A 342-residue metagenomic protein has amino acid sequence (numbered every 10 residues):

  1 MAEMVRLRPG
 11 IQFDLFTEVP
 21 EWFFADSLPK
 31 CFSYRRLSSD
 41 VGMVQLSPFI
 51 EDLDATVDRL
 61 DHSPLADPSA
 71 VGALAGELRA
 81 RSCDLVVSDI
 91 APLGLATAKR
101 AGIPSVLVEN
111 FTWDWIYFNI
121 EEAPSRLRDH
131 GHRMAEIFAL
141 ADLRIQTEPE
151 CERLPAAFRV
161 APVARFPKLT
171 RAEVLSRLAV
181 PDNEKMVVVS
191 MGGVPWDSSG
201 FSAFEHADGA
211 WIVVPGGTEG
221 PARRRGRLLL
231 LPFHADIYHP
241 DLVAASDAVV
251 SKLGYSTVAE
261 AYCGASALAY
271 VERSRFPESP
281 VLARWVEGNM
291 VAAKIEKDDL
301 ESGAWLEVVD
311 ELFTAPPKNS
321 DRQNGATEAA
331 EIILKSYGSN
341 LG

Functional and structural regions predicted by a protein language model:
A2, R6, V163-A248: Donor-nucleotide binding loops and adjacent catalytic segments primarily of GT-B fold Leloir glycosyltransferases
I11-A66: Conserved nucleotide-sugar phosphate-binding/catalytic loop shared by glycosyltransferases and other
T17-F23, I90-P92, Q146-E152, G193 (+1 more regions): Short, polar loop motifs at secondary-structure junctions
S69, A73-A135: Conserved nucleotide-sugar donor-interacting segment of glycosyltransferase catalytic cores, predominantly GT-B
L85-I90, L107, Y238-V281: A donor-sugar binding/catalytic signature common to diverse glycosyltransferases and related nucleotide-sugar
I116-Y117, E122-W196: A nucleotide-sugar donor-handling region in carbohydrate enzymes
T257-E307, F313-T314: Catalytic binding pocket for nucleotide-activated donors in carbohydrate/polymer assembly enzymes
L306-G342: C-terminal amphipathic helix plus adjacent low-complexity, charged tail appended to glycosyltransferase catalytic
